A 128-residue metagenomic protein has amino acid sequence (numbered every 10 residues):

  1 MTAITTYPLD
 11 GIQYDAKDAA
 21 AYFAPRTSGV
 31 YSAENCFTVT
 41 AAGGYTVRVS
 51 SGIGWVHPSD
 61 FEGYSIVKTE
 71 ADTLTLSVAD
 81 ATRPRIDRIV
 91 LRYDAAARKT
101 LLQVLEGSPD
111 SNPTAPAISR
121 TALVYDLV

Functional and structural regions predicted by a protein language model:
M1-S59: N-terminal "first-domain core" detector
I4-K17, S51-V128: Beta-strand-rich solenoidal segments
